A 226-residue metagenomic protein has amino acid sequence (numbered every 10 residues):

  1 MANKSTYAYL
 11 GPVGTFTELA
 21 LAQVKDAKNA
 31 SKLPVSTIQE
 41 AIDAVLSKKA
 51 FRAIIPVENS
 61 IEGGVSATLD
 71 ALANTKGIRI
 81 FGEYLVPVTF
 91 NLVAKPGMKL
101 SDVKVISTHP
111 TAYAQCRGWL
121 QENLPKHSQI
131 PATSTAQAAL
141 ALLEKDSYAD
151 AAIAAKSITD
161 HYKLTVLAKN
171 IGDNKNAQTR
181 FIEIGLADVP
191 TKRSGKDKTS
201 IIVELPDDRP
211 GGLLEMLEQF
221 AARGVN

Functional and structural regions predicted by a protein language model:
M1-N226: Domain-level signature for soluble enzymes in the chorismate/prephenate branch of the shikimate pathway
